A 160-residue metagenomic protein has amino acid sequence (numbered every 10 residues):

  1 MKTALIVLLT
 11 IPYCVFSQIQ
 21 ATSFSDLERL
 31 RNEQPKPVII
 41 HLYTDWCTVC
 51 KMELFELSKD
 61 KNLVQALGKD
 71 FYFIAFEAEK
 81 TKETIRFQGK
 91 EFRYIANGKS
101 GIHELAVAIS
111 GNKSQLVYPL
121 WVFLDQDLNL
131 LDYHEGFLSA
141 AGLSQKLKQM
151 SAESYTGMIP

Functional and structural regions predicted by a protein language model:
M1-Q20: Bacterial Sec-dependent N-terminal signal peptides
Q20-P37, A106: A short beta-strand-turn-helix
E33-T48: Short active-site neighborhood of thiol/selenol oxidoreductases, capturing the structured segment around
Q34-V38, K69-Y72, Q126: Loop/turn elements at helix/coil->beta-strand transitions in domains of secreted/extracellular proteins
D45-M52, L120-V122: C-type cytochrome heme c attachment motif
K51-A66: Typically the conserved alpha-helix immediately C-terminal to a functionally engaged Cys/Sec in thioredoxin-like
L63, Y72-L120, L124-L130, Q149-M150: Thioredoxin-like thiol-disulfide oxidoreductase module
Q126-P160: Thiol-/selenol-based redox modules, centered on thioredoxin-like and closely related oxidoreductase domains
